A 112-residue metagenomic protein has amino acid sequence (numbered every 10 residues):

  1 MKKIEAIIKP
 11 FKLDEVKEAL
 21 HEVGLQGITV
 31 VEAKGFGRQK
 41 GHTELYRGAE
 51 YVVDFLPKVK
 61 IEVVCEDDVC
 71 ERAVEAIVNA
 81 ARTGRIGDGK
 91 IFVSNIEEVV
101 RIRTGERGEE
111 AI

Functional and structural regions predicted by a protein language model:
M1-I112: Positively charged, small/polar-rich N-terminal and surface patches that mediate targeting and assembly and bind
